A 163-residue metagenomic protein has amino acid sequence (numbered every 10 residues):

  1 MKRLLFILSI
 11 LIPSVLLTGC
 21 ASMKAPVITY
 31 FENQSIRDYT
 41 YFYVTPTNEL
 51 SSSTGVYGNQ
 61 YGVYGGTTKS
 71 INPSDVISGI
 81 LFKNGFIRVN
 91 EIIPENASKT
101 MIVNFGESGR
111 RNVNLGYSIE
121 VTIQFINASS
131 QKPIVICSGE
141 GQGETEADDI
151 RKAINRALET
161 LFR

Functional and structural regions predicted by a protein language model:
M1-S22: Sec-dependent bacterial lipoprotein signal peptides
L5, F31-Y39, E91-S98: Short, surface-exposed loop and linker segments with low hydrophobicity and enrichment for Pro/Ser/Thr
S9, N33, N112-N114: Residues embedded in well-ordered secondary-structure elements
T18-N84: A structural "domain/chain start" motif
P26-I28, Y61-I71, D75-D148, K152-N155: Surface-exposed short loop/turn segments
R156-R163: C-terminal alpha-helix
